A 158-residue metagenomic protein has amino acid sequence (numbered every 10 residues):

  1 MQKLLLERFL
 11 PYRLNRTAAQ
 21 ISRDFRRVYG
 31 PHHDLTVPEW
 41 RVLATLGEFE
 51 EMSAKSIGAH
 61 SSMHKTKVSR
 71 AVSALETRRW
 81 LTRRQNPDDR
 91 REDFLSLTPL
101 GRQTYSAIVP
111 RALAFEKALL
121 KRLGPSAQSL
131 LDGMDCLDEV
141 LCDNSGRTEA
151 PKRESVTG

Functional and structural regions predicted by a protein language model:
M1-H33, G158: N-terminal leader segment of winged-helix/HTH proteins
M1-K3, P125-G158: C-terminal regulatory/oligomerization modules of transcriptional regulators
F9, R41, A118: Active-site phosphate/pyrophosphate-handling residues
T17, I21, F25-V28, S61 (+3 more regions): Alpha-helical linker/hinge and terminal dimerization helices associated with HTH transcriptional regulators
R23-K67: N-terminal helix-turn-helix DNA-binding core of bacterial DNA-binding proteins
H33-D34, T77, D138: A secondary-structure capping/hinge motif
S73-D132: Charged, amphipathic alpha-helical coiled-coil/dimerization segments
